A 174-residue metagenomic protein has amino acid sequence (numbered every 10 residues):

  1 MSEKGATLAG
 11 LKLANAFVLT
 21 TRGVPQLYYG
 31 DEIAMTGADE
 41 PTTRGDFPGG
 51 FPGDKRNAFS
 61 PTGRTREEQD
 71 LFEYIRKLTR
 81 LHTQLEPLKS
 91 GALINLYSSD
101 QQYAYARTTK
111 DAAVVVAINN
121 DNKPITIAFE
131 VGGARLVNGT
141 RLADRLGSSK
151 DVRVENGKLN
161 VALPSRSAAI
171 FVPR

Functional and structural regions predicted by a protein language model:
M1-A6: Active-site clefts of carbohydrate-active enzymes
L8, R22, L27, I33-R174: Carbohydrate-interacting/catalytic domains
L13-V24: Active-site region of glycoside hydrolase catalytic domains
